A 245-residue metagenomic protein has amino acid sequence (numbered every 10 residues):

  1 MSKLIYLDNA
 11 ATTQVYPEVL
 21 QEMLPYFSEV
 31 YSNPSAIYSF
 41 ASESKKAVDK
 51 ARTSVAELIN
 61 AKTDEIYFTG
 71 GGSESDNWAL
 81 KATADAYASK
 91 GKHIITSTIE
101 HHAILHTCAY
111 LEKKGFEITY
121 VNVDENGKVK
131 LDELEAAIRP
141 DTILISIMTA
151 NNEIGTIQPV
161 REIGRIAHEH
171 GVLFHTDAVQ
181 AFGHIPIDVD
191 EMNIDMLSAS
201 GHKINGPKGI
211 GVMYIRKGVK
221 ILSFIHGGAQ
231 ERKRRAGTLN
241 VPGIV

Functional and structural regions predicted by a protein language model:
M1-V245: Pyridoxal 5′-phosphate
